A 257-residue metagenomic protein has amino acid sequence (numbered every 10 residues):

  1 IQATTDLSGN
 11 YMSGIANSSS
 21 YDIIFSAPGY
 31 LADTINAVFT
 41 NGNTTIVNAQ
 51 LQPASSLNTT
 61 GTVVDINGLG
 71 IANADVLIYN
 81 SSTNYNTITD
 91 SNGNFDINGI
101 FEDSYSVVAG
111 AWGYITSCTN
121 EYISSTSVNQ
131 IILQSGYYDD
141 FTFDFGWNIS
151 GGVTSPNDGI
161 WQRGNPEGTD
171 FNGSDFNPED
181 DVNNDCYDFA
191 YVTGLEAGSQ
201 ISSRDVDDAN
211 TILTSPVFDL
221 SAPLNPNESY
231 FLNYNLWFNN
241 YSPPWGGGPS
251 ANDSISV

Functional and structural regions predicted by a protein language model:
I1, G61-N73, F101, D144-G146: Structural motif
I1, G9, A49, L57-D65 (+3 more regions): A short, amphipathic beta-strand motif
I1-G14, G70, I78-N98: Short, acidic Ser/Thr/Gly-rich low-complexity loop/linker segments typical of extracellular and cell-surface proteins
Y11, D33, T45-V47, Y85 (+2 more regions): Short strand-edge motifs at loop-to-beta-strand transitions and within beta-strands of extracellular beta-rich domains
G14-S18, V38, I100-F101: Hydrophobic loop/turn residues within beta-sheet-rich immunoglobulin-like superfamily modules
S19-G29, F101-G113: A short, solvent-exposed beta-strand micro-motif common in secreted/extracellular proteins
A32-V38, T116-Y122: Edge beta-strands of extracellular beta-sandwich domains
D75-Y79, N86, S106, S117-V257: Beta-sandwich/jellyroll recognition modules and their flexible linkers
